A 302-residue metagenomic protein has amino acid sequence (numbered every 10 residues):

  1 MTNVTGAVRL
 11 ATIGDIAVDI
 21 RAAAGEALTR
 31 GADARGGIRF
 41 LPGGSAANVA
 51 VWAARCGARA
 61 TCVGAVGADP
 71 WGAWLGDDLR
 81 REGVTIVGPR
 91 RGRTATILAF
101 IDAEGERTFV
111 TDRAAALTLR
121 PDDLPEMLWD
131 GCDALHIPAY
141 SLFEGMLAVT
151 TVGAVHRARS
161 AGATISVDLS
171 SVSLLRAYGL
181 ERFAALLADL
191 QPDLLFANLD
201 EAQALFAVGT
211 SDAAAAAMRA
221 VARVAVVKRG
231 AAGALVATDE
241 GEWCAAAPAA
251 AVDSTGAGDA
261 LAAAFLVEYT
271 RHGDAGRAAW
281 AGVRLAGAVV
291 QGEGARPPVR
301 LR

Functional and structural regions predicted by a protein language model:
M1-A65, P70-W74, R81, A163 (+1 more regions): Glycine-rich phosphate/adenosyl-contacting loop at the front of the ribokinase-like
T2-A11, A34, H156-S160, A207-R302: Conserved phosphate-binding/catalytic region of the ribokinase-like
L10-T12, I165, L195-F196, A225: Residue-level marker for buried hydrophobic side chains located in beta-strands that build the well-ordered beta-sheet
I16, Y140, A260: Active-site metal-binding loops of divalent metal-dependent hydrolases
R30-D33, F40, R55-I137: Conserved N-terminal subdomain of the carbohydrate kinase-like
A53, N198, G258: Short, conserved phosphate/pyrophosphate- and ester-handling motifs at nucleotide-, phospho-/glycolipid
A60, I86, I165-S166, A225: Hydrophobic beta-strand scaffold residues
A134-A216, A232-A234: Conserved beta-alpha-beta core of the PfkB/ribokinase-like small-molecule kinase fold
